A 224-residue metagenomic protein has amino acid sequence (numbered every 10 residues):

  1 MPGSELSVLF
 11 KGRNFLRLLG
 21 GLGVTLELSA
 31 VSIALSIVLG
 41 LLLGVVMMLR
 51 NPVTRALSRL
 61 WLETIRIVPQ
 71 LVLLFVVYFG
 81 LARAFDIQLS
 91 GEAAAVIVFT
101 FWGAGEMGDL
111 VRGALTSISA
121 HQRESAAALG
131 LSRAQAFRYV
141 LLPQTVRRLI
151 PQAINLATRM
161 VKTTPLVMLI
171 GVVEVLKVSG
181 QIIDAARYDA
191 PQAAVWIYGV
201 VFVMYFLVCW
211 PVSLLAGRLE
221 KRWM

Functional and structural regions predicted by a protein language model:
M1-M224: Transmembrane alpha-helices and adjacent helix-loop boundaries
